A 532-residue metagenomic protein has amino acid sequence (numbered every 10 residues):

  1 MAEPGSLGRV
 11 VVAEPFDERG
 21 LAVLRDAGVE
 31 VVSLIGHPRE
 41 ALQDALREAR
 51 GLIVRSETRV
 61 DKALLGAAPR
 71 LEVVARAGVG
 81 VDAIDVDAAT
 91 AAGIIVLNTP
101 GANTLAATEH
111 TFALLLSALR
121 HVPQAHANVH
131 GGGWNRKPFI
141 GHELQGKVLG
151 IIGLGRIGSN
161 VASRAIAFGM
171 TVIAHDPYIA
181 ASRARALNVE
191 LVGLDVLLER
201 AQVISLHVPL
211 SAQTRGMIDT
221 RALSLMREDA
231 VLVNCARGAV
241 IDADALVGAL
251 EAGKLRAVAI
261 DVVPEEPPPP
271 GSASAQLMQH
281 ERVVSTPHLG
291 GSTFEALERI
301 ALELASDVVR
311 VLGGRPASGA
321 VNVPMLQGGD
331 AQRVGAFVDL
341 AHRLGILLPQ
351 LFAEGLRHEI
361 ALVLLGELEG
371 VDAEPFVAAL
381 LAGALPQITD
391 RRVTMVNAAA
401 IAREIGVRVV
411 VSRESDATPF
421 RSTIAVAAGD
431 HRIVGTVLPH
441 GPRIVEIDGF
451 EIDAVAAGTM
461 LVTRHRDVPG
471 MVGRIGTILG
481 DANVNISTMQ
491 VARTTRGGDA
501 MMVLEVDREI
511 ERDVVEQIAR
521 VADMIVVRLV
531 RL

Functional and structural regions predicted by a protein language model:
M1-V96, D219: An N-terminal-biased, well-structured beta-alpha scaffold segment characteristic of Rossmann-like dinucleotide-binding
G5-S6, K137-E228: Rossmann-like dinucleotide/phosphate-binding beta-alpha-beta segment
V12, I151, L362-L364: Hydrophobic Val/Ile/Leu positions in short beta-strands of Rossmann-like dinucleotide-binding domains
A49, A68, R200-A201, D229: An anion/phosphate-binding loop that grips the pyrophosphate of nucleotide cofactors and donors
A92, P100-V148, N160-A167, G319: Phosphate-binding beta-alpha-beta segment of Rossmann-like dinucleotide-binding domains, i.e., the NAD(P)
V96-L97, T220, D229-A353, E369: Rossmann-like dinucleotide-binding domain for NAD(H)/NADP(H)
P100, Q145-A165, F337-L344, T463-V472: Glycine-rich adenosine-cofactor-binding loop
L326, A331-L532: A conserved regulatory-domain signal marking ACT and ACT-like small-molecule sensing domains and adjacent regulatory
